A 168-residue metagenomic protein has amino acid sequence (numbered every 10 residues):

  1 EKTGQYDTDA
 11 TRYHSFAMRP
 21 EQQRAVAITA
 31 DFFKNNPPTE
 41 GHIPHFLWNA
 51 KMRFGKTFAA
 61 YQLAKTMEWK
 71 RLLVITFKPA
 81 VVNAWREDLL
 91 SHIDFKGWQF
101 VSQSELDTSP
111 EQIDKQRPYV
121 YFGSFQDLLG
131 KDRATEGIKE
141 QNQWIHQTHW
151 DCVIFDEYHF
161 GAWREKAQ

Functional and structural regions predicted by a protein language model:
E1-N49, F58-K70, E87, A167: ATP-dependent helicase/translocase motor core
K2, Y6-R12, A27, W69 (+5 more regions): Helicase-associated low-complexity regulatory tails and linkers flanking the ATPase motor
P38-G41, D114-R117, A134-C152: Short basic/glycine-enriched coil/helix segment immediately N-terminal to the Walker B
H45-L47, R71-L73, Y119-V120, C152: Residue-level preference for the first positions of well-ordered beta-strands
R53: Walker A (P-loop) phosphate-binding loop of P-loop NTPases
T57-I93, F125-D127: Conserved Walker A/P-loop ATP-binding site and its immediately adjacent core in helicase/helicase-like ATPase domains
I93-G137: Inter-Walker segment of RecA-like/P-loop motor cores
F125-D127, Q141-Q168: SF2 helicase catalytic motif II
